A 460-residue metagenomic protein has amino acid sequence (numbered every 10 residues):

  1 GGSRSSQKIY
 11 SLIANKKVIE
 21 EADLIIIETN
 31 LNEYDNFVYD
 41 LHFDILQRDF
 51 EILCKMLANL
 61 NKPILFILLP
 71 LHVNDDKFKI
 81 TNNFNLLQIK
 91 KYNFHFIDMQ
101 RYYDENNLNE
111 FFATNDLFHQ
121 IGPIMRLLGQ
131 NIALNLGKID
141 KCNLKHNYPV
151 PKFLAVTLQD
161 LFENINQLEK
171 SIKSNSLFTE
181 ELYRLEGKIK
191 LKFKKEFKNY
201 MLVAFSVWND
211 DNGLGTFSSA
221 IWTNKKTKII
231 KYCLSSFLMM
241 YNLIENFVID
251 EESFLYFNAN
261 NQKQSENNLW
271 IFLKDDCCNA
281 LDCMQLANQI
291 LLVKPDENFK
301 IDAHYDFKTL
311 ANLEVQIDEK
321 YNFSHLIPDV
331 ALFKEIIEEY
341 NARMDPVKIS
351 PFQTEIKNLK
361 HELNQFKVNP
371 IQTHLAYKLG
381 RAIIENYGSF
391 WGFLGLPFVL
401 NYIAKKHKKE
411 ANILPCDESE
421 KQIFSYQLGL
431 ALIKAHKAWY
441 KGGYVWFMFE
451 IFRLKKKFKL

Functional and structural regions predicted by a protein language model:
G1-D44, H72-D75, Q167-V347: Conserved SGNH/GDSL esterase-like catalytic core that processes O-acyl groups on lipids and polysaccharides
E21-I25, L60-I64, Y92-F94: Loop/turn elements at helix/coil->beta-strand transitions in domains of secreted/extracellular proteins
E28, N32, C54-L86: Active-site segments of SGNH/GDSL-like serine hydrolases that catalyze O-acetyl group transfer/hydrolysis on lipids
D40-K55, K79-N83, G129: Well-ordered, non-membrane alpha-helical segments in soluble/globular domains
K79-L117: Short, flexible helix-coil linker/hinge segments at the edges of structured domains or between repeats
N109-L154: Histidine-centered active-site loop/cap adjacent to the catalytic His in serine esterases/O-acetyl transfer systems
L154-I172: Compositionally biased, low-complexity regions
I336-L460: Boundary detector for helix-to-coil junctions that initiate low-complexity/charged tails
